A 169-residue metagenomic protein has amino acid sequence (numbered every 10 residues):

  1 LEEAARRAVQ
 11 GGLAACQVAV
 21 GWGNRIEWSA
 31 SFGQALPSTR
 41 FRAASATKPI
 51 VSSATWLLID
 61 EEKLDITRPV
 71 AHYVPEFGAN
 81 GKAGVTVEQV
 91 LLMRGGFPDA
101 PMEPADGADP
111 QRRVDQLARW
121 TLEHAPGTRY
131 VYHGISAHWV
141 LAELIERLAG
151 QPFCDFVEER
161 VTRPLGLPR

Functional and structural regions predicted by a protein language model:
L1-A5, R160: Amphipathic alpha-helical coiled-coil segments that mediate homodimerization and allosteric signal transmission
A5-L36, I66, A105-D106: A short, well-structured edge-of-sheet supersecondary motif
A5-R6, N24, R42-T67, L141-E146: Active-site SXXK
G11-G12, E62, H124-P126: Short coil/turn helix-boundary motifs
W22-G23, V70, H133: Short, solvent-exposed turn/loop segments enriched in Gly/Ser/Thr/Pro and often Arg
W28, R40, D99-R169: Catalytic-site signature segments of enzymes, centered on catalytic residues
P37, S45-A46, L58-M102, R119 (+1 more regions): Active-site helix/loop module of the DD-peptidase/beta-lactamase fold, centered on the serine-lysine SxxK catalytic
A46-S52, G84-V87, G134-H138: Short alpha-helical patches at coil-to-helix transitions and adjacent helical residues in well-structured domains
